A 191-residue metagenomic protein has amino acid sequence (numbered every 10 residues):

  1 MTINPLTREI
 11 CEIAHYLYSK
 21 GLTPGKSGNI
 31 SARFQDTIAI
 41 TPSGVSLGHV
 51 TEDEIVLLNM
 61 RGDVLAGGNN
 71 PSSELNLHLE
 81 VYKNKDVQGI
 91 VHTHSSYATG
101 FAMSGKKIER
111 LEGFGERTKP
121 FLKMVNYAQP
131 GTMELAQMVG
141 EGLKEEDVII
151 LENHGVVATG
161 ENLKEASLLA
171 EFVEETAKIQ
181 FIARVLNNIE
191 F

Functional and structural regions predicted by a protein language model:
M1-F191: Glycine-rich flexible loops
